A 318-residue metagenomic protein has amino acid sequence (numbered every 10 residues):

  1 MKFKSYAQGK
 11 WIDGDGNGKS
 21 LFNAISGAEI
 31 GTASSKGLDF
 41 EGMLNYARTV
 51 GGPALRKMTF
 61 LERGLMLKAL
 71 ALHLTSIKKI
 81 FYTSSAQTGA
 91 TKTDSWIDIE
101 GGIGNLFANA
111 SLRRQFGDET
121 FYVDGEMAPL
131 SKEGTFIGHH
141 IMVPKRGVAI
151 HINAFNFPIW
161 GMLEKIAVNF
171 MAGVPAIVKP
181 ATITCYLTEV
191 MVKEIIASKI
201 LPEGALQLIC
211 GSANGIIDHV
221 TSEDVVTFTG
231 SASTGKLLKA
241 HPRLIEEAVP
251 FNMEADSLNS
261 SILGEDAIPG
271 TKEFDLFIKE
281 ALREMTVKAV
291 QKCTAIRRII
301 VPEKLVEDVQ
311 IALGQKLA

Functional and structural regions predicted by a protein language model:
M1-G134: N-terminal Rossmann-like NAD(P)+-binding subdomain of aldehyde/semialdehyde dehydrogenases
G27, R63, G173, L206 (+3 more regions): Residue-level signal for inorganic ion chemistry
G51, L55, A71-K78, S85-T88 (+10 more regions): Structural signal for hydrophobic packing residues in well-ordered secondary-structure cores of soluble enzyme domains
L106, T188-M191, H219-V220, L238 (+2 more regions): Hydrophobic packing residues within well-ordered alpha-helices of enzyme cores
D118-P202, N259: Conserved small-residue-rich beta-alpha loop and adjacent elements that most often cradle the phosphate/pyrophosphate
G138-H139, L206-T227: A structured beta-alpha segment of the ubiquitous adenosine-cofactor-binding alpha/beta core
A149, N156, C210-D218, G230-L237: Beta-loop-alpha module in the N-terminal Rossmann-like domain of NAD(P)-dependent dehydrogenases, especially those
A197-K199, E223-V225, T234-A318: ALDH superfamily catalytic-core signature
